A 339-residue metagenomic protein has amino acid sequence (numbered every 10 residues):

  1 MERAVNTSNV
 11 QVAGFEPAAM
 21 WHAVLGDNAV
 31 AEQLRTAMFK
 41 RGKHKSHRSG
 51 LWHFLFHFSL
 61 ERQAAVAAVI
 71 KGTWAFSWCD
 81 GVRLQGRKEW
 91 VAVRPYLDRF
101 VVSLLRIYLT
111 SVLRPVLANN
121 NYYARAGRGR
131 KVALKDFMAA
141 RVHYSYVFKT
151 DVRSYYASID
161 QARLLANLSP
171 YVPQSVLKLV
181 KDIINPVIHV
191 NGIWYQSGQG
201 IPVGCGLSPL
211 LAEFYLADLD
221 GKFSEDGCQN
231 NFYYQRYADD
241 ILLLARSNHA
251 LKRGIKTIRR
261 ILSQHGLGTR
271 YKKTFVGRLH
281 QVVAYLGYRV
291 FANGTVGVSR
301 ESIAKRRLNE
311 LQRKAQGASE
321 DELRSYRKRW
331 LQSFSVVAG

Functional and structural regions predicted by a protein language model:
M1-A4, I70, R94, R99 (+5 more regions): Right-hand nucleic-acid polymerase module
M1-Q63, A67: Non-catalytic, polymerase-adjacent accessory regions of viral genome-replication enzymes
S8-P17, R106-D160: Active-site-proximal segment of RNA-dependent polymerases
H44-W52, F76-S103, V116-G127, V187-L211: Short, conserved non-catalytic motifs in the polymerase core
F56-R87: Active-site-flanking structural segment that lines cofactor/substrate pockets
A68-V69, N119, A139-A238, L242-R259 (+2 more regions): Conserved polymerase palm-domain catalytic core
C79, Q235-D239, Y271-K272: Short Gly/Ser/Thr- and Asp/Glu-enriched loop/turn motifs at secondary-structure junctions
A124-A133, Y234, L242-L243, F275-H280: Beta-rich nucleic-acid/ligand-interaction surfaces
